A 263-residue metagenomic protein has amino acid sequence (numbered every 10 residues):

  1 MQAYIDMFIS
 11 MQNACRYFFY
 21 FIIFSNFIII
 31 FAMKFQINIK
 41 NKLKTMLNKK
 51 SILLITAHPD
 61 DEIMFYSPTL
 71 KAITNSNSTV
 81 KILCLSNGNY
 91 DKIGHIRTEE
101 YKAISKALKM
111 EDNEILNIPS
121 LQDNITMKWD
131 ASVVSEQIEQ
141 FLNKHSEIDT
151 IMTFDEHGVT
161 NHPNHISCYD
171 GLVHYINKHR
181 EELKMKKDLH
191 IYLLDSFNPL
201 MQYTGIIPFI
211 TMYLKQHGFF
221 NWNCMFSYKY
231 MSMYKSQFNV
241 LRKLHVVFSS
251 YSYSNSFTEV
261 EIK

Functional and structural regions predicted by a protein language model:
Q2-F19, N26, E181-K263: The feature marks non-catalytic terminal segments
Q2-K187: Active-site beta-strand->loop->alpha-helix modules in alpha/beta enzyme cores, enriched in Gly/His/Asp(Glu)
